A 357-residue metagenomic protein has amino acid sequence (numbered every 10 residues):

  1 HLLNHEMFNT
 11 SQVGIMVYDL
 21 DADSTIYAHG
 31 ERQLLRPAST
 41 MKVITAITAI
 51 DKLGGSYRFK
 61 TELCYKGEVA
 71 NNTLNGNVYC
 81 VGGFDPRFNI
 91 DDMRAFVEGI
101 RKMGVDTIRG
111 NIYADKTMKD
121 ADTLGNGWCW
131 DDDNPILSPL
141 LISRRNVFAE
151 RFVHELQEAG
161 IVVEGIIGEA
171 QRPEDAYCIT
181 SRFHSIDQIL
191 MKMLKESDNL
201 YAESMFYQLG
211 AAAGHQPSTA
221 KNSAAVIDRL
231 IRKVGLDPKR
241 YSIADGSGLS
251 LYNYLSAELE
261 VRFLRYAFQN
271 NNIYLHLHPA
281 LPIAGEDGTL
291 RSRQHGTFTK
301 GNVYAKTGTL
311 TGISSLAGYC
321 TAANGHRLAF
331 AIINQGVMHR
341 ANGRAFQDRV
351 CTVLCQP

Functional and structural regions predicted by a protein language model:
H1-A22, Y27-L34, E98-M103: Beta-lactamase-like hydrolase cores
T10-Q12, G30-R32, A38-M41, S56-R58 (+8 more regions): Extracytoplasmic
G14-Y18, I26-A28, N77-V81, N111-D115 (+4 more regions): Soluble periplasmic/extracytoplasmic beta-strand elements of cell-envelope proteins
D23, P37-G55, I112, R151-E155 (+2 more regions): Active-site SXXK
I47-A70: M16/MPP (pitrilysin/insulinase) zinc-metallopeptidase core fold and M16-derived inactive scaffolds
T61-G67, L74-L156, H184-V226, L255: Active-site-adjacent helix/loop patches that line small-molecule binding or acyl-intermediate pockets
R145-H278: A small/polar active-site loop signature that marks catalytic segments
S242-P357: C-terminal soluble interaction/assembly domains
